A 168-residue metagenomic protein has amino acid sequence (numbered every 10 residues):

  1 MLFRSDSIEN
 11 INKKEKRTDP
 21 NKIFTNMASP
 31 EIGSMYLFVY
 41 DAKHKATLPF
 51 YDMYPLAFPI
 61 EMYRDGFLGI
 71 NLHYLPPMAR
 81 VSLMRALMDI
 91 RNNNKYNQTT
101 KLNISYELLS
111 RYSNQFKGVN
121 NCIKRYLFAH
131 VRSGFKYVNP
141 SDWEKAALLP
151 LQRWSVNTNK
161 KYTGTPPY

Functional and structural regions predicted by a protein language model:
D6-P20, D52: Intrinsically disordered, low-complexity regulatory regions of eukaryotic proteins
K16-M27, P59: Short alpha-helix capping/helix-loop boundary micro-motifs
F24-P49: Short coil-to-beta transition motif at edge beta-strands of beta-rich domains
P30-I32, M62-G66: A short, compositionally biased
A46-Y63: Short beta-strand-centered aromatic/proline hotspots
D65-H73: Short, solvent-exposed secondary-structure boundary/capping segments
Y74-Y168: Intrinsically disordered, low-complexity, charged/polar segments
